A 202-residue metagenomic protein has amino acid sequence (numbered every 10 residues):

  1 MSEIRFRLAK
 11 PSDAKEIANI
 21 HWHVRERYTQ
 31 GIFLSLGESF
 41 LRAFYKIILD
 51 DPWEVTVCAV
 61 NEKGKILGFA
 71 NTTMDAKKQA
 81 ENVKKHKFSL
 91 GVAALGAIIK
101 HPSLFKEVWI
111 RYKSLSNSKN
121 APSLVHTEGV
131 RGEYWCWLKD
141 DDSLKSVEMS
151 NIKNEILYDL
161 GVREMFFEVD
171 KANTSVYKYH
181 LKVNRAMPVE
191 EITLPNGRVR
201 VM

Functional and structural regions predicted by a protein language model:
I4-I20, M74: A short beta-loop-alpha structural element at the N-terminal edge of CoA-dependent acyl/N-acetyltransferase catalytic
R27-F44, K84: Conserved GNAT-fold acetyl-CoA-binding loop/helix
A43-C58, M74-N82: A short helix-loop-beta-strand connector motif used in the catalytic cores of GNAT acetyltransferases and, in some
C58, K65-M74, R131: Conserved beta-strand in the GNAT
K78-Y134: Conserved acyl-donor/pantetheine-binding loop and adjacent beta-alpha core of acyl/acetyltransferases and related
T127-G132, L157-K171: Conserved GNAT acetyl-CoA-binding A-motif
G129, E133, W137, D141-Y158 (+2 more regions): Conserved acetyl-CoA-binding loop-helix of GNAT-fold acetyltransferases
I152, K171-E190: Conserved active-site alpha-helix within GNAT-family acetyltransferase domains
